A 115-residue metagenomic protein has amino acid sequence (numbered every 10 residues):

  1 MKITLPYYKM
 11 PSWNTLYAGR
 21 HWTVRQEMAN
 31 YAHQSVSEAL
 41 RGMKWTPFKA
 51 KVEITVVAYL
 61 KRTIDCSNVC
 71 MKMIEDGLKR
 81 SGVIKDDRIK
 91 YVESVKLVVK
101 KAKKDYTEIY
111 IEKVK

Functional and structural regions predicted by a protein language model:
M1-K115: Catalytic phosphate/metal-binding cores of nucleic-acid and nucleotide-processing enzymes, i.e., regions that mediate
